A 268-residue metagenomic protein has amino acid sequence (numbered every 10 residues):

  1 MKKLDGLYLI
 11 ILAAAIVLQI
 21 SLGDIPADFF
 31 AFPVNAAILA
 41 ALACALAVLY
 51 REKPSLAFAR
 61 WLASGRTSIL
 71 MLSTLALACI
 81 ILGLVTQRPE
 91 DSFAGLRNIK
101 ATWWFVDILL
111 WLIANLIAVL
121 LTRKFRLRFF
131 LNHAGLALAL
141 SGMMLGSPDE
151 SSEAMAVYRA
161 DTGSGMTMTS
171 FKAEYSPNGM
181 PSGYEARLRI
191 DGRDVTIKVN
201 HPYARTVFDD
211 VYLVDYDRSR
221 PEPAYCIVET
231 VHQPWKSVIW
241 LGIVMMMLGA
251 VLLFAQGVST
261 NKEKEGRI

Functional and structural regions predicted by a protein language model:
M1-I268: Solvent-exposed, non-transmembrane regions of integral membrane proteins
